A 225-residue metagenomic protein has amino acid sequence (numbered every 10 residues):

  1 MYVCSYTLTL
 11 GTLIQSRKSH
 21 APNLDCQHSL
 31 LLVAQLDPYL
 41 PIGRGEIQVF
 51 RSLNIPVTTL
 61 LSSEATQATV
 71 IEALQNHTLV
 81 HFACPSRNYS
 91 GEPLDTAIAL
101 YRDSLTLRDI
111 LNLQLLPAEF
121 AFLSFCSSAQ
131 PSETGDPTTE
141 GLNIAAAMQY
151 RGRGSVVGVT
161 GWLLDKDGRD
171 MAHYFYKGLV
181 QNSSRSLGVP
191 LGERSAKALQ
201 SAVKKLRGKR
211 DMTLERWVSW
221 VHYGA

Functional and structural regions predicted by a protein language model:
M1-L79, I98: Catalytic-core domains of enzymes
Y2-V3, L10-I14, K18-H20, R87-G154 (+2 more regions): Cysteine protease catalytic core and zymogen-processing segment of caspase-like enzymes
S19-L24, G168-A225: An often Trp-containing, charged/polar helix-loop segment at the C-terminal end of enzyme catalytic cores
V33, F50, V80, A121-L123 (+4 more regions): Residue-level detector of buried hydrophobic side-chain packing in well-ordered secondary-structure elements
V33-D37, A83-P85, R102, S124-S127 (+2 more regions): Active-site-proximal beta-strand/loop segments in catalytic clefts of secreted hydrolases
G43-R51, G141, G168, A172: Short, highly selective alpha-helical patches that border small-molecule cofactor pockets in redox/cofactor-processing
I47, V70, L107, I144-A145 (+1 more regions): Generic hydrophobic/aromatic pocket-lining and core-packing "Φ" positions
G154-D167: Short acidic/histidine-rich active-site segments
